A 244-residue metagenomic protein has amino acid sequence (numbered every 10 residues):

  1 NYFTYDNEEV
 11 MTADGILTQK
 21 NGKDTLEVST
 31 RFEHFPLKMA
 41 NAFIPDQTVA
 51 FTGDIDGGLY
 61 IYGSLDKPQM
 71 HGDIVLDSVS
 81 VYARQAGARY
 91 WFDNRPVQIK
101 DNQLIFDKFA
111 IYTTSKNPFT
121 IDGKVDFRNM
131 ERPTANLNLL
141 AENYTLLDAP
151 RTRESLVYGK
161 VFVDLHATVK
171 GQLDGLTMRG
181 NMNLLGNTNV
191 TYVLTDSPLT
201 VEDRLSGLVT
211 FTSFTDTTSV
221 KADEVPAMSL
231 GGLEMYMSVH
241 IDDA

Functional and structural regions predicted by a protein language model:
N1-Y5, E9-I105, D122-A244: Membrane-proximal interfacial segments on either side of biological membranes
